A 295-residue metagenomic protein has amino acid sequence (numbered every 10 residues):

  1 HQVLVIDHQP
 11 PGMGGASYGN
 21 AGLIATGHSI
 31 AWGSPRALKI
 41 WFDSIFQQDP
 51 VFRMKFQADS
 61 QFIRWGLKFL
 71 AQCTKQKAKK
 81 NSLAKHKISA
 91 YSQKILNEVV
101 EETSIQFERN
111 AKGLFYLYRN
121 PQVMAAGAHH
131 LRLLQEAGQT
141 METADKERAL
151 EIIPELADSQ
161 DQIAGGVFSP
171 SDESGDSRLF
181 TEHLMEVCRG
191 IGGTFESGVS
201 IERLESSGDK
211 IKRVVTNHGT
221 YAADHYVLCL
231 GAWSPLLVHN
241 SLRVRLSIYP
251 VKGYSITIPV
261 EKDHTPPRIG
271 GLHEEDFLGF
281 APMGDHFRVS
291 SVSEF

Functional and structural regions predicted by a protein language model:
H1-Q2, G138, G192: Glycine-centered short loops/turns at secondary-structure junctions
Q2-V3, M141, Y226: Hydrophobic anchor at the start of a short beta-strand that flanks the dinucleotide cofactor-binding loop
Q2-Y18: Glycine-rich FAD pyrophosphate-binding loop
N20-L23, H28, W32-Q72, A157 (+2 more regions): Active-site substrate-recognition segment that forms the wall of the catalytic cavity or substrate channel
I63-E186: Rossmann-like flavin
A144-E155, E173-S174, T194-K212: A conserved short coil-to-beta-strand element within the FAD-binding core of flavoproteins
G192-T194, F287: Short, conserved active-site loop motifs that form the nucleotide-linked donor/cofactor pocket
